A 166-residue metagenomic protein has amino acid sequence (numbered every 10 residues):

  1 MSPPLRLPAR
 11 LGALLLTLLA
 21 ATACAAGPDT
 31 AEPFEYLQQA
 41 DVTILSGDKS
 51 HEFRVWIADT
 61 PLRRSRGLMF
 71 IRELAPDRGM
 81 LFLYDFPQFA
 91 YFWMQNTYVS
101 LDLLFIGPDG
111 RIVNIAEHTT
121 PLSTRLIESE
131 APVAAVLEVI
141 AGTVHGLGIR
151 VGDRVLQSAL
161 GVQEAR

Functional and structural regions predicted by a protein language model:
M1-L7: N-terminal secretory signal peptides that target proteins for export/translocation
R10-T22: Bacterial N-terminal signal peptides
A26-R166: Compact, glycine-rich, soluble single-domain proteins
